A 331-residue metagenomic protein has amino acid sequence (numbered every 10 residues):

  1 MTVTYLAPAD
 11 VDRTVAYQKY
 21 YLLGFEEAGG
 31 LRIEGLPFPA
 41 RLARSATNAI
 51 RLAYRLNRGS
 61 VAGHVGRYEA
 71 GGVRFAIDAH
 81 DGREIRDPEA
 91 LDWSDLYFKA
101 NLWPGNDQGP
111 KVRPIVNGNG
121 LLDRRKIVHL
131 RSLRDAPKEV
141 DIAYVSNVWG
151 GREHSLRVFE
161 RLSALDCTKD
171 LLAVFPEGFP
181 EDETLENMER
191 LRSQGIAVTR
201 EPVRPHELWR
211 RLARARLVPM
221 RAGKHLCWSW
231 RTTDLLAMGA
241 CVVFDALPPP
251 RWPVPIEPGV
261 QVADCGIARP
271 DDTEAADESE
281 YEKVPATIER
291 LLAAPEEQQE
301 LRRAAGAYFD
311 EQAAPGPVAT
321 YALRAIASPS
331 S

Functional and structural regions predicted by a protein language model:
M1-T233, M238-P258, P329: Nucleotide-sugar donor-binding catalytic core of glycosyltransferases
D10-Q18, E274-D277, Y281, E311-P315: Intrinsic-disorder-associated interaction segments
L208, L212, V284, Q298: Aromatic/hydrophobic pocket-lining residues that form the small-molecule binding cavity in soluble enzyme cores
L235, V262, A305: Hydrophobic, well-ordered secondary-structure elements that form the walls of internal hydrophobic environments
A263, A268-E297: C-terminal "capping" alpha-helix adjacent to the active site of nucleotide-linked donor transferases in cell-envelope
L292-I326: A charged, aromatic-enriched C-terminal amphipathic alpha-helix characteristic of glycosyltransferases across folds
